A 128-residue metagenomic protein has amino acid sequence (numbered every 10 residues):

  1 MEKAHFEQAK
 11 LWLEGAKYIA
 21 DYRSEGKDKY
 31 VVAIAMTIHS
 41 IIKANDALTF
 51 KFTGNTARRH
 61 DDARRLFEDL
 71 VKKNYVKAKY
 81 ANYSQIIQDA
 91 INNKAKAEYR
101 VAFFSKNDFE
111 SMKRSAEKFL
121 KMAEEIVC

Functional and structural regions predicted by a protein language model:
M1-C128: Terminal alpha-helical segments
